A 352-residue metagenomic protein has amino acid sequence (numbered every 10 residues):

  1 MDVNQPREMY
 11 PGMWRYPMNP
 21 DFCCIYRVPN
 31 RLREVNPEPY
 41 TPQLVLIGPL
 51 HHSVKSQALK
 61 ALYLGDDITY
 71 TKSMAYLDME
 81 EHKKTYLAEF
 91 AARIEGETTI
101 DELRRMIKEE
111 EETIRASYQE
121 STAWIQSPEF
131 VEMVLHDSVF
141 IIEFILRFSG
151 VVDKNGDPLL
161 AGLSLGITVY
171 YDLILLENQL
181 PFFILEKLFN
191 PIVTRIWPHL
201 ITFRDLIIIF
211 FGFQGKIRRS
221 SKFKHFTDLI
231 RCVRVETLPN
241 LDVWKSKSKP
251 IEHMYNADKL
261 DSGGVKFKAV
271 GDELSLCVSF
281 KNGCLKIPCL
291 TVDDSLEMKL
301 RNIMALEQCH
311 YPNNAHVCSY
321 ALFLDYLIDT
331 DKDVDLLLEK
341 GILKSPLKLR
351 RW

Functional and structural regions predicted by a protein language model:
M1-W352: Non-transmembrane
